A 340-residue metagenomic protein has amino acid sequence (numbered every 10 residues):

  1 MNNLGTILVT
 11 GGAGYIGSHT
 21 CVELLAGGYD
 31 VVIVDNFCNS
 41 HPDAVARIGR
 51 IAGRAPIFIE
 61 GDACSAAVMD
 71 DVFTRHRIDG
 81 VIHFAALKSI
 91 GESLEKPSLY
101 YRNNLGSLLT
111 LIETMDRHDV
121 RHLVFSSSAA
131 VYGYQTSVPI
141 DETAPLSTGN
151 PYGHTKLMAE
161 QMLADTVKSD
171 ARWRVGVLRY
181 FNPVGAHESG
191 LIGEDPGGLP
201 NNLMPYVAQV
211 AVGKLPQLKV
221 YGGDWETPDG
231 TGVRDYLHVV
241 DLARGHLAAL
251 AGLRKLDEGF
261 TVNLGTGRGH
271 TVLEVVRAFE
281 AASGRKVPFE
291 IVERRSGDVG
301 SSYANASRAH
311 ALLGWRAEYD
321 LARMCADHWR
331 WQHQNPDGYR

Functional and structural regions predicted by a protein language model:
M1-A186: N-terminal Rossmann-like NAD(P)+-binding domain of SDR-like oxidoreductases, especially those catalyzing
G61, F73, Y100, T143 (+6 more regions): Pocket-edge positions in alpha/beta enzyme catalytic cores
Y101, G149-L157, G193-N201, P205 (+1 more regions): Short-chain dehydrogenase/reductase
G185-H187, D224-W225: Short, basic/glycine-rich phosphate-binding loops at helix/coil junctions that contact nucleotide phosphates
S189-L191: Catalytic core of nucleotidyl cyclases, primarily class III adenylyl/guanylyl cyclases
L203-R340: C-terminal substrate-binding subdomain of Rossmann-fold SDR/epimerase-dehydratase oxidoreductases
